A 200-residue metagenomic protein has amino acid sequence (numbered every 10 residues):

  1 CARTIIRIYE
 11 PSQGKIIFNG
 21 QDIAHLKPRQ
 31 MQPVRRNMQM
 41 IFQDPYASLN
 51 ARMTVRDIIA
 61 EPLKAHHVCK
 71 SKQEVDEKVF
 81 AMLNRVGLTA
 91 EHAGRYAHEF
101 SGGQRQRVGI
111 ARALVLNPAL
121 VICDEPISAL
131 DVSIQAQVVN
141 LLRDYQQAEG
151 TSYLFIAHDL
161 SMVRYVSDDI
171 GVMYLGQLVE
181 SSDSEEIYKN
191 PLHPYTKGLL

Functional and structural regions predicted by a protein language model:
I6: Helix-to-loop junction immediately C-terminal to a conserved catalytic motif
G14-D22, V34: Conserved ABC transporter NBD signature motif
D22, Q73-E91, L200: Conserved ABC ATPase "signature" region
M53-K64: Q-loop/switch helix immediately C-terminal to the Walker
Y96-F100, Q104: Conserved ABC ATPase signature
V115-A119: A short, proline-enriched helix->beta-strand linker immediately N-terminal to the Walker B motif in ABC-type P-loop
P126, L130, I134-L200: P-loop NTP-binding/switch modules centered on Walker-like glycine-rich loops
